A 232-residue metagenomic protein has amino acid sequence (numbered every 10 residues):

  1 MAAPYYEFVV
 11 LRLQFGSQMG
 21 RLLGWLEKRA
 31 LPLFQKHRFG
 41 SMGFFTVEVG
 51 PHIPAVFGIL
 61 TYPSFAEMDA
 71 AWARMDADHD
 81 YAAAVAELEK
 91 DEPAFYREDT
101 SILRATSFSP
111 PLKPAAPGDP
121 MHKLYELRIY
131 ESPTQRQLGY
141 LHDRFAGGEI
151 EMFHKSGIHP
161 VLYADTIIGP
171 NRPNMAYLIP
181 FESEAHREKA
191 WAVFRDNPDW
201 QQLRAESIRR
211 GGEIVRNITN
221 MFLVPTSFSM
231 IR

Functional and structural regions predicted by a protein language model:
M1-R232: Short S/T/G/P-rich N-terminal loop/turn motif that feeds into the first structured element of a domain
